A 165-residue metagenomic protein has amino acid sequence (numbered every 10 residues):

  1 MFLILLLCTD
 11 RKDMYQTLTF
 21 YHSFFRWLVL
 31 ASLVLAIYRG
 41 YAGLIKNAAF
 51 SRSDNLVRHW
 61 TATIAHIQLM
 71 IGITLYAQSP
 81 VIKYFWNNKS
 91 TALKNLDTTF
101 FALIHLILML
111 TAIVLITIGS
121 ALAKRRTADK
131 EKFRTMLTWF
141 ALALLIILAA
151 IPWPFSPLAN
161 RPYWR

Functional and structural regions predicted by a protein language model:
F2-R165: Membrane-embedded alpha-helical bundles that constitute the cytochrome b-like, heme-associated redox core of multi-pass
